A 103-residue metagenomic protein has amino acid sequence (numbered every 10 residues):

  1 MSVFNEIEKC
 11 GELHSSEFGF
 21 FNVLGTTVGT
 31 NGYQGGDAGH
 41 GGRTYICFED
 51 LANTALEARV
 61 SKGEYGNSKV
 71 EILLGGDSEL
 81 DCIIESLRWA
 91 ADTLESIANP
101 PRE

Functional and structural regions predicted by a protein language model:
M1-E103: Positively charged, low-complexity terminal tracts and the immediately adjacent first secondary-structure elements
